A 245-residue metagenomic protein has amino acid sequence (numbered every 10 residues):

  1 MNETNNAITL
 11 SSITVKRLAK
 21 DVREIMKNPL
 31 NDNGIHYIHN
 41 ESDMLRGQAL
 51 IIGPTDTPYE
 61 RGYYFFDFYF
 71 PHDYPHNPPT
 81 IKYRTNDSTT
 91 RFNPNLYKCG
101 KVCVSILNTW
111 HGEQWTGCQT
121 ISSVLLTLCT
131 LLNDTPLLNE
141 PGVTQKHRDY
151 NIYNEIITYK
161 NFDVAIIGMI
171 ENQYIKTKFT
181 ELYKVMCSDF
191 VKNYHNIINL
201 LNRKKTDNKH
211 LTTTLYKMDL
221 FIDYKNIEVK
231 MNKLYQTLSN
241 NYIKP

Functional and structural regions predicted by a protein language model:
M1-G62, Y69, D73-P245: UBC/E2-like fold recognition across ubiquitin and ubiquitin-like conjugation systems, capturing catalytically active
